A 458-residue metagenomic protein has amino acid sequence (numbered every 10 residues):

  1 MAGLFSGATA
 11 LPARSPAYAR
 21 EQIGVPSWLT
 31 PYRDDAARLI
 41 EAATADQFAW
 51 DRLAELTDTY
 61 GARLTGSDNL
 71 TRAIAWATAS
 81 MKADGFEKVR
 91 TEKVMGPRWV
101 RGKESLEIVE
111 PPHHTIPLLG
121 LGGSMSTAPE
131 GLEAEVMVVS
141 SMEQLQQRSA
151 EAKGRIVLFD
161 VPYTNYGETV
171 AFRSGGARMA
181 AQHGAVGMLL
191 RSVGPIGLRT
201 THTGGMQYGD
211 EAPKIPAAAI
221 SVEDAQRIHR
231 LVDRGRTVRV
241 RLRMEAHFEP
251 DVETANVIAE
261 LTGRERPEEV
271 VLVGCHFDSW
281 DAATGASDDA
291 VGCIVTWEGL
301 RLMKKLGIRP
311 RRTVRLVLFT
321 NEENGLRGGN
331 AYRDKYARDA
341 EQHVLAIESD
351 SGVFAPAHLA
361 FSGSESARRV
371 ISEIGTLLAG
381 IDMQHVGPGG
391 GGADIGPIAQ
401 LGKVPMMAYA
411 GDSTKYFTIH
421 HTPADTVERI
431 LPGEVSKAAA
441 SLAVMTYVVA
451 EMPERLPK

Functional and structural regions predicted by a protein language model:
M1-R14: N-terminal export signals
E21-W28, Y32, A54, D58-I156 (+1 more regions): Noncatalytic luminal/extracellular "stalk/propeptide" segments of secretory-pathway proteins
S27-S67, L198-G205, D278, L345 (+2 more regions): N-terminal capping segment at the start of a domain
R33-D35, E110-S149, M206-A286, R301-K305 (+1 more regions): Soluble metallo-hydrolase cores and metallopeptidase-like ectodomains found primarily in the secretory/periplasmic
S67, I116-P216, T284, Q384: Extracellular/luminal Protease-associated
H113-T115, P129, I215-I220, A225-Q226 (+4 more regions): Metal-dependent peptidase/peptidase-like ectodomains
T164-G167, F172-G175, M179, E253-N256 (+2 more regions): Acidic/histidine-rich catalytic neighborhood of metal-dependent amide-processing enzymes
R301, K305, F417-K458: His/Asp/Glu-rich mid-to-C-terminal helical/loop segments that flank catalytic regions of hydrolases
